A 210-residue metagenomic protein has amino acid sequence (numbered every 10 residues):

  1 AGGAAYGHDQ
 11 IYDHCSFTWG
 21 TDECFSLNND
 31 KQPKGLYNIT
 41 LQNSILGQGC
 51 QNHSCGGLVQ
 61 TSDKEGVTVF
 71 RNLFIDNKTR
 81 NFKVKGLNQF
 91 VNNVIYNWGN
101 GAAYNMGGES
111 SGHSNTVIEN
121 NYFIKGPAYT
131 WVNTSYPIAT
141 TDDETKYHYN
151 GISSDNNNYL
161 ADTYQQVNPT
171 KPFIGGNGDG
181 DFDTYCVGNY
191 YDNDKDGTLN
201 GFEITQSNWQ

Functional and structural regions predicted by a protein language model:
A1-D22, Q32-R80, L87-N100, S114-P127 (+2 more regions): Right-handed parallel beta-helix
K83-Q210: Extracellular beta-rich repeat passengers
